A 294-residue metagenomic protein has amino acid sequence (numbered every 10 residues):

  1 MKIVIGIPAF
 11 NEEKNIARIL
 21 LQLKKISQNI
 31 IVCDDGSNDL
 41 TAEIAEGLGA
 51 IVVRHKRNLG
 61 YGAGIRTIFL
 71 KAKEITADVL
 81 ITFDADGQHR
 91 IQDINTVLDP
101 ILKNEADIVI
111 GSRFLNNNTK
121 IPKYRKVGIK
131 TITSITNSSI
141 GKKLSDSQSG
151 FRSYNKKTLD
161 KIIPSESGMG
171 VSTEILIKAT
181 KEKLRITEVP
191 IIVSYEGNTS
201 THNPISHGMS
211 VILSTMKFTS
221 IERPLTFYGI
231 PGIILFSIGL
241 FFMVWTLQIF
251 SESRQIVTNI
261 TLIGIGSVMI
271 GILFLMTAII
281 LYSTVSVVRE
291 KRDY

Functional and structural regions predicted by a protein language model:
K2-V4, E174: Cell-envelope/extracellular polymer assembly enzymes that use nucleotide-activated donors
V4-P8, I31, R54: Short hydrophobic beta-strand elements that form part of the catalytic alpha/beta core underpinning NDP-sugar/donor
G6-K25: Short, well-formed alpha-helical segments that are part of the catalytic scaffolds of diverse glycosyltransferases
E12-N15, S37, R90: Donor nucleotide-sugar binding loop of glycosyltransferases
D34-A42, G87: A conserved acidic beta->alpha catalytic loop
I51-E74, V79, I91-M169, T173 (+1 more regions): Acceptor/aglycone-binding surface of glycosyltransferases and processive sugar-polymer synthases
M169-Y294: Hydrophobic helical membrane-anchoring modules
